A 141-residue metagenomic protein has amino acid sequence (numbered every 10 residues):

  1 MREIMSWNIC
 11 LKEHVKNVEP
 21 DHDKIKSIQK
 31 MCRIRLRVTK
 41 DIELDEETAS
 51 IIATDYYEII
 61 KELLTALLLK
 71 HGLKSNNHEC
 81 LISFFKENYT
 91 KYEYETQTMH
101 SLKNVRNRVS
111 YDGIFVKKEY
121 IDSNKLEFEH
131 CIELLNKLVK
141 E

Functional and structural regions predicted by a protein language model:
M1-E141: Terminal alpha-helical segments
